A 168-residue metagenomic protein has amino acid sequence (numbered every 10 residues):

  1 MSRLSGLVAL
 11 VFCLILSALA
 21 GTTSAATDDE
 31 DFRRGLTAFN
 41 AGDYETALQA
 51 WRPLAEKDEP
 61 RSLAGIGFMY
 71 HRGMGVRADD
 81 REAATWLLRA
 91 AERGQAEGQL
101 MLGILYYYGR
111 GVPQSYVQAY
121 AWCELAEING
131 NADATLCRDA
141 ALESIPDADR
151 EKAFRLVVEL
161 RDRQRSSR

Functional and structural regions predicted by a protein language model:
A9-A18: Bacterial N-terminal signal peptides
L19-A25: Sec/Tat signal peptide C-region and signal peptidase I cleavage site
D28, D133-R168: Terminal, low-structured helical/coil segments at or just beyond the last alpha-helical repeat
D29-A38, A50-L54, G65-R72, V76 (+2 more regions): Hydrophobic face of amphipathic alpha-helices that form TPR/SEL1-like repeat modules and related alpha-solenoid
F32, A64, T85, L100 (+2 more regions): TPR/TPR-like alpha-solenoid signature
F39-G42, E56-P60, R72-M74, D79 (+5 more regions): Short helix-capping/linker turns of helical repeat alpha-solenoids
A41-Q49, R77-W86, P113-A121, D149-K152: Structural signature of tandem alpha-helical TPR/SEL1-like repeats, specifically the intra-repeat loop/turn
W51-L54, R89-A90, L125-A126: Canonical positions in the second alpha-helix
